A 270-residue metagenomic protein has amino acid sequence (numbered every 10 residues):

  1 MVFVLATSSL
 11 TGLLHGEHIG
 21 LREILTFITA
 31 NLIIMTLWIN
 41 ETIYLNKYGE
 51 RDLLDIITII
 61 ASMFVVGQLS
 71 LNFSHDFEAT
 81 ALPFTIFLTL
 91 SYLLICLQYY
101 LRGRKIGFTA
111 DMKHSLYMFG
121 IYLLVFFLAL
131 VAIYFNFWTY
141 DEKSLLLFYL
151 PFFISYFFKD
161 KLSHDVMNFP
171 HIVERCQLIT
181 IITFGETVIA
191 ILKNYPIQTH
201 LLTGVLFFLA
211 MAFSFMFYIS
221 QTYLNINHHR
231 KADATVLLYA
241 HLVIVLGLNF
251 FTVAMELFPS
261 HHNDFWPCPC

Functional and structural regions predicted by a protein language model:
M1-I43: N-terminal signal-anchor module of multipass membrane proteins
T29-Y48, L53-I57, A61-D76, P83-L90 (+2 more regions): Predominantly late transmembrane helices and immediately cytosolic-facing juxtamembrane segments
